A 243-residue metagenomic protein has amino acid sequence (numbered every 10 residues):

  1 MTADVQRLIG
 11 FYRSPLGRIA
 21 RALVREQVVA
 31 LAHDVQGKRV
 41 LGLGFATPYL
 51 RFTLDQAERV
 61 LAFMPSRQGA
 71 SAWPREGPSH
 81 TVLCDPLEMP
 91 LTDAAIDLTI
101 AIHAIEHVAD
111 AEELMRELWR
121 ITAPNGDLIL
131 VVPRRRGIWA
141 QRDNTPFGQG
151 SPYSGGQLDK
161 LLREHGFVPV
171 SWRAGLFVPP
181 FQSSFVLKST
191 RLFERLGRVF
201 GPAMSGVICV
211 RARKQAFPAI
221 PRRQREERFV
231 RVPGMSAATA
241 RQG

Functional and structural regions predicted by a protein language model:
M1-D34: Class I SAM-dependent methyltransferase Rossmann-like catalytic core, especially the SAM/SAH-binding loop
E26, L31-M89: Class I SAM-dependent methyltransferase SAM/SAH-binding core
T99-I100: Hydrophobic beta-strand segment of the Class I
E112-D127: A short glycine-rich, Lys/Arg-flanked "PGG" loop and its adjoining helix->strand segment in the class I
D127-Y153: Conserved class I S-adenosyl-L-methionine
G148-W172, L176: Short alpha-helix
V170-R195, A203-S205: Conserved catalytic loop of SAM-dependent methyltransferase domains
E194-G243: C-terminal lobe and adjacent flexible extensions of AdoMet/dcAdoMet transferase-like proteins
